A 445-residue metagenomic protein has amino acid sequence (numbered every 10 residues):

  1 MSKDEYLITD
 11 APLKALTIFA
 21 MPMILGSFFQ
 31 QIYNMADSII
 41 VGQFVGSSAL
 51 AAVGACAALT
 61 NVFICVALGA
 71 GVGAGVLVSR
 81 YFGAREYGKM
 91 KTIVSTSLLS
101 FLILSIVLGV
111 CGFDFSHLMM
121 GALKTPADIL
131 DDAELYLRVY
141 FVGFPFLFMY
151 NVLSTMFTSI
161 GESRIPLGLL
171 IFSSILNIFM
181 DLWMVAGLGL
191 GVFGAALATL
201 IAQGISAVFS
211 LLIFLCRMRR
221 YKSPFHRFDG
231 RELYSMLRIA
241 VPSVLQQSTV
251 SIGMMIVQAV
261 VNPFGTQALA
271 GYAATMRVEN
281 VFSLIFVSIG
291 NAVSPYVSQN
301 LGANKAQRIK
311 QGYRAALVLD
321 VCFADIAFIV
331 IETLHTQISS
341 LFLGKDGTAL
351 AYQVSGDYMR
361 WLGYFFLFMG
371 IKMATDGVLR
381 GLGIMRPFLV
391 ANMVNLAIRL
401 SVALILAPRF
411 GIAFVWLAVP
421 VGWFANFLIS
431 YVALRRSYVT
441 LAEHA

Functional and structural regions predicted by a protein language model:
M1-A20, V78-G143, G187-V241, V297-Y364 (+1 more regions): Short alpha-helical transmembrane segments in multi-pass integral membrane proteins
I8-F44, A58-G73, L77, L102-G109 (+4 more regions): N-terminal transmembrane alpha-helices
I18, V41-N61, A127-D132, V192-F193 (+5 more regions): Interfacial/gating helices of multi-pass transporter permease domains
I18-D37, V139, Y150, S173 (+5 more regions): Transmembrane helical elements of multi-pass membrane transporters/channels
F28, I32-L50, M120-A127, W183-L190 (+6 more regions): Helix-terminus/linker motif at the lipid-water interface of multi-pass membrane proteins
L50-V110, L147-P166, G271-H335, M369-G383 (+1 more regions): Small-residue-rich hydrophobic transmembrane alpha-helices
V62-C65, N177-D181, S206-L211, V281-L284 (+3 more regions): Hydrophobic transmembrane alpha-helices of multi-pass small-molecule transporters
G71, Y140-T158, P166-S174, A195-V208 (+4 more regions): Short runs within selected transmembrane alpha-helices of multi-pass transporters and secretion channels
